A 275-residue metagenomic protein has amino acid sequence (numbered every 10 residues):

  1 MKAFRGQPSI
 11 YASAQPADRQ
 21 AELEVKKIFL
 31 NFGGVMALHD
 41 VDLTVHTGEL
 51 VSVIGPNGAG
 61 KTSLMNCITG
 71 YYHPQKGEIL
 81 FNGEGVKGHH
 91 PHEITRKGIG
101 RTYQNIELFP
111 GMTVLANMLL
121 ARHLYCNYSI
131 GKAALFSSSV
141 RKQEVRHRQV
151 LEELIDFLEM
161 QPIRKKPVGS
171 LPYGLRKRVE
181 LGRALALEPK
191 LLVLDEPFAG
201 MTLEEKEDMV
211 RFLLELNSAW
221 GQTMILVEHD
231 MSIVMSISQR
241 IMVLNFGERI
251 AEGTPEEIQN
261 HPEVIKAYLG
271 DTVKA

Functional and structural regions predicted by a protein language model:
K2-A275: Glycine-rich phosphate-binding loops of nucleotide-dependent enzymes
